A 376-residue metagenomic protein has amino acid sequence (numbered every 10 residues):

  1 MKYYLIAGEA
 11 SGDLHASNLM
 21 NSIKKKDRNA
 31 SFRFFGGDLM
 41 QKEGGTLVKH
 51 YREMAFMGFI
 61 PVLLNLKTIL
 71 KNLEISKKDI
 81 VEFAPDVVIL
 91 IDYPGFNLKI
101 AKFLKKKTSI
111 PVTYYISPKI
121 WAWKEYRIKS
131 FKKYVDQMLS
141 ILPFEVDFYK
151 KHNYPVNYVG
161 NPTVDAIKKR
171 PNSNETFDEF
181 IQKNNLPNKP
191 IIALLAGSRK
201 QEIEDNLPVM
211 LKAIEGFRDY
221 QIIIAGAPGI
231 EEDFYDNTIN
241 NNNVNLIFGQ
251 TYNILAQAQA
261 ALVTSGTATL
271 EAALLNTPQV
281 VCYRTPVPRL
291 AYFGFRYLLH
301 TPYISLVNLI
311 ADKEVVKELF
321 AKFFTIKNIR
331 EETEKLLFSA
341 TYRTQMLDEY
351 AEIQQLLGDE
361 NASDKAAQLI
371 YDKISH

Functional and structural regions predicted by a protein language model:
M1-H376: Nucleotide-activated sugar donor-binding and catalytic core shared by glycosyltransferases and related lipid-linked
